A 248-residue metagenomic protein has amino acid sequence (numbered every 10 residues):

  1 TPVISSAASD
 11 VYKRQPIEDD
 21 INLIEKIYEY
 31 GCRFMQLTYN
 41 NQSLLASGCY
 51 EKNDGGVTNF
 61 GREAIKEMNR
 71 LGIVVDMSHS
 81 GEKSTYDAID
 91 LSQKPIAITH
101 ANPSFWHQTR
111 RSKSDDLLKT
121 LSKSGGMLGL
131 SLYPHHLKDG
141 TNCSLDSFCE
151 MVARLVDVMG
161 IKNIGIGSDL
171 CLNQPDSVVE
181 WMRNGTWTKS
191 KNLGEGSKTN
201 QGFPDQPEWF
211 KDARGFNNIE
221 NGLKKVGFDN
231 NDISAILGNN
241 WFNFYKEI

Functional and structural regions predicted by a protein language model:
T1-A8, Y12: Single conserved hydrophobic/aromatic residue that forms the stacking wall/gate of nucleotide- or nucleobase-binding
K13-R14, N40-Q42, I73, S78-T85 (+3 more regions): Active-site beta-loop-alpha junctions enriched in small/polar residues
D19-R33, Y50-A97, R110-G126, D146-K162: Histidine/acidic residue-rich metal-binding segments in metalloenzymes
R33-N40, K123-L130, I164-L170: Non-cysteine beta-strand/loop elements that form the S-adenosyl-L-methionine
L44-G55, D205-E208: Glycine-rich phosphate-binding "P-loop"
S122-N142: A conserved active-site cap/scaffold subdomain adjacent to cofactor or substrate pockets
M159-N184, T188-L193, S197-W209: Short acidic/histidine-rich active-site segments
Q201-I248: Mid-to-C-terminal alpha-helical segments outside catalytic/metal-binding sites
